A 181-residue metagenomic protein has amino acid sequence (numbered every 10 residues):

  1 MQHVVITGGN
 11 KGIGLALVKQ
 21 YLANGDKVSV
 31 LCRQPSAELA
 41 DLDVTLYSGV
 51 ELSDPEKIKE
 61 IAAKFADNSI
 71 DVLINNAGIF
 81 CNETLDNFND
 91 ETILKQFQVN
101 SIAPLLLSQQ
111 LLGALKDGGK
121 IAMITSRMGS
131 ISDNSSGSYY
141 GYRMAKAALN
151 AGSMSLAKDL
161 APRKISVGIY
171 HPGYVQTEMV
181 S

Functional and structural regions predicted by a protein language model:
I6-T7, N75, K120-S126, S166-H171: Structural signature of the Rossmann-like NAD(P)-dependent dehydrogenase/reductase core
N10-Q20: N-terminal Rossmann NAD(P)H-binding glycine-rich loop of SDR-like oxidoreductase domains
N24-L39: Conserved glycine-rich Rossmann-like NAD(P)H-binding loop of the short-chain dehydrogenase/reductase
L42-E56: Rossmann-fold cofactor-recognition segment
I79, T84-N87, I93, K120-A161: Catalytic loop of short-chain dehydrogenase/reductase
S108-Q109, M154: A short, exposed helix-loop element centered on a Lys and neighboring polar residues
P172-E178: Short, flexible catalytic-loop segment of classical short-chain dehydrogenase/reductase
